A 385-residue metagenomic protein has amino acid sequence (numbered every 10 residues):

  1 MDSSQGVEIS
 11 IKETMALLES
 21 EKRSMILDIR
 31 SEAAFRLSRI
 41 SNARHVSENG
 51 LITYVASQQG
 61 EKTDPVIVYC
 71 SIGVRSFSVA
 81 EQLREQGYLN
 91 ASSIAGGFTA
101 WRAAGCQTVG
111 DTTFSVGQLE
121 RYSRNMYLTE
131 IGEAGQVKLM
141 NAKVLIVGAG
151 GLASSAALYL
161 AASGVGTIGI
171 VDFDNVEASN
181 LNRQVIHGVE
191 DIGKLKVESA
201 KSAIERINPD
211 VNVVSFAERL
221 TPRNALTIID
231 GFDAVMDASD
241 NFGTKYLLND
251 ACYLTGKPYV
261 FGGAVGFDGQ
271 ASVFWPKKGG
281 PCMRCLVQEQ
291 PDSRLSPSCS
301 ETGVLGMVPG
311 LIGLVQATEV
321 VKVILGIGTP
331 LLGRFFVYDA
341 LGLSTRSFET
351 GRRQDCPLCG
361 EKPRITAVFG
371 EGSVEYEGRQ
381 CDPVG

Functional and structural regions predicted by a protein language model:
D2-Q5, S31-L37, H45-D64, S71-V74 (+2 more regions): Adenine nucleotide-associated cytosolic modules
Q5, S93-I94: Non-catalytic regulatory/accessory regions that flank a structured catalytic core
G6-L18, G135: A short, well-structured juxtamembrane/interface segment
T14, M25-R30, V46: Short hydrophobic beta-strand that contains or immediately precedes a catalytic carboxylate
L18-R23, R39-S41, S47-E48: A solvent-exposed beta-alpha-beta segment
E21-I26, K62-P65, L89, A142: Short coil/turn segments at beta-strand junctions that form active-site/ligand-binding loops
M25, R44, S92, I168-G169: Conserved beta-strand positions in the Rossmann-like core of class I SAM-dependent methyltransferases
Q86-L89, A95-F98, T108: Long, charge-rich, low-complexity alpha-helical segments
